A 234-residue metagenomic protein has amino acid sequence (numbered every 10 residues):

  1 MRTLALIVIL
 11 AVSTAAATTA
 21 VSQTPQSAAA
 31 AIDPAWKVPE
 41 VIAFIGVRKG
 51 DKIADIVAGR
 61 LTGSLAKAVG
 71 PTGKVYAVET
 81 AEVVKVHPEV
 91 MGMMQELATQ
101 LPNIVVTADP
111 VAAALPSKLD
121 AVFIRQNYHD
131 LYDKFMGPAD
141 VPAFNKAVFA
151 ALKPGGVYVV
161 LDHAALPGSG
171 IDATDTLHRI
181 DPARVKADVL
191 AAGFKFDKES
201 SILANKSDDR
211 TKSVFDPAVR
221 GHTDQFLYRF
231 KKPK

Functional and structural regions predicted by a protein language model:
V21-R48: Class I SAM-dependent methyltransferase Rossmann-like catalytic core, especially the SAM/SAH-binding loop
K49-G59: Conserved class I S-adenosyl-L-methionine
A66-K67, A139-P154: A short glycine-rich, Lys/Arg-flanked "PGG" loop and its adjoining helix->strand segment in the class I
H87-A113: S-adenosyl-L-methionine
L101, A113-Q126: A short acidic, Gly/Pro-enriched loop at the edge of an enzyme's catalytic core that lines a small-molecule cofactor
D120-V141: A short SAM/SAH-binding and catalytic strip from SAM-dependent methyltransferases
G170-D197: Conserved Class I S-adenosyl-L-methionine
S207-K234: Core SAM-dependent methyltransferase catalytic element
